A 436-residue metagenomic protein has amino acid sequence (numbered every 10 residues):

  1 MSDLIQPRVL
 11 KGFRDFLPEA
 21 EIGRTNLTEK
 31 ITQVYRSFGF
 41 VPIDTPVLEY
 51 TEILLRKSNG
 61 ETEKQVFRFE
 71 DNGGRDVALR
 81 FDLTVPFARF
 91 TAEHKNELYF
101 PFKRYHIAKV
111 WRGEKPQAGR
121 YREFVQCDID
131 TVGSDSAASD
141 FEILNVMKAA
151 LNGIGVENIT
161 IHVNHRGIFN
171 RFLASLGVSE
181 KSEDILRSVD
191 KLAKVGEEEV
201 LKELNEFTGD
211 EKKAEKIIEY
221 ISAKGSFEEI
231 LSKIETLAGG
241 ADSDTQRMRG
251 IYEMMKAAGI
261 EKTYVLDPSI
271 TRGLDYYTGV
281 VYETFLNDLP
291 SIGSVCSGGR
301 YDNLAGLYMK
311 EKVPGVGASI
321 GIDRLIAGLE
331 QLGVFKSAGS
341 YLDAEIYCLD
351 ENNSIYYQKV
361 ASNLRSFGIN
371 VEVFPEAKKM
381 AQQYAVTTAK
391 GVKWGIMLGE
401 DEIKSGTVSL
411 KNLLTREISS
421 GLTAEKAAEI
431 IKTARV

Functional and structural regions predicted by a protein language model:
M1-E21: Auxiliary tRNA-acceptor-end handling modules of aminoacyl-tRNA synthetases
A20-F38, E49-Y50, G73, L83-N96 (+2 more regions): Positively charged, Gly/Ser-enriched RNA/tRNA-binding surfaces
I43, V47-V77: Polyanion/phosphate-binding surface patch
P46-V47, I161-H165, E376-A377: Acidic carboxylate-rich catalytic motifs and surrounding loops in phosphoryl-/glycosyl-chemistry enzymes
K64-G73, V178-E199, L286: Acidic, His- and aromatic-enriched active-site or binding-groove loops in soluble protein domains that engage sugars
Y121-C127, V163-R171: Short, conserved phosphate-binding/catalytic loop or strand-edge motifs used in phosphoryl-/nucleotidyl-transfer
K148-G153, G167-L176: Hydrophobic mid-domain F-helix/FG-region of cytochrome P450s
N158-I168, L186, V265-S269: Short, surface-exposed recognition loops or helix-turn segments adjacent to catalytic cores
